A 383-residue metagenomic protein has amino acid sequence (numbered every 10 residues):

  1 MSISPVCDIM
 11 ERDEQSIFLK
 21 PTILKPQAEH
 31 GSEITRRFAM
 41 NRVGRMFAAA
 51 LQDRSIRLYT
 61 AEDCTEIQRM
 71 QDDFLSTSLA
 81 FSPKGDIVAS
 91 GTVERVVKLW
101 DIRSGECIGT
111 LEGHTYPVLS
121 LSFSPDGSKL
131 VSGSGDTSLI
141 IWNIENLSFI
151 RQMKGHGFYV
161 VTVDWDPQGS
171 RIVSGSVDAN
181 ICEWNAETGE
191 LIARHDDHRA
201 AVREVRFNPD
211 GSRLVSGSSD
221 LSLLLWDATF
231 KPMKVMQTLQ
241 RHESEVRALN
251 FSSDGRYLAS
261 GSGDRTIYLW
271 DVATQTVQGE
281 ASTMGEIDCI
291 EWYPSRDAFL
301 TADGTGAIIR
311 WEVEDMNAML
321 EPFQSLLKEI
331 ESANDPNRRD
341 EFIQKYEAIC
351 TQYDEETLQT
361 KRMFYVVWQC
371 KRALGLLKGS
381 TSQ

Functional and structural regions predicted by a protein language model:
L24-T35, M70-S76, E112-V118, K154-V160 (+3 more regions): WD40/WD-repeat beta-propeller blade N-cap
R42-V43, P83-K84, P125-D126, P167-Q168 (+3 more regions): Residue-level detector of Asp-centered blade-edge/turn motifs that repeat once per structural unit in beta-propeller
A50-D53, G91-E94, G133-D136, G175-D178 (+3 more regions): Conserved strand-to-loop turn within each blade of WD40 beta-propeller repeats
A61-D63, I102-G105, I144-L147, A186-T188 (+3 more regions): Short loop/turn segments that connect beta-strands within beta-propeller blades
